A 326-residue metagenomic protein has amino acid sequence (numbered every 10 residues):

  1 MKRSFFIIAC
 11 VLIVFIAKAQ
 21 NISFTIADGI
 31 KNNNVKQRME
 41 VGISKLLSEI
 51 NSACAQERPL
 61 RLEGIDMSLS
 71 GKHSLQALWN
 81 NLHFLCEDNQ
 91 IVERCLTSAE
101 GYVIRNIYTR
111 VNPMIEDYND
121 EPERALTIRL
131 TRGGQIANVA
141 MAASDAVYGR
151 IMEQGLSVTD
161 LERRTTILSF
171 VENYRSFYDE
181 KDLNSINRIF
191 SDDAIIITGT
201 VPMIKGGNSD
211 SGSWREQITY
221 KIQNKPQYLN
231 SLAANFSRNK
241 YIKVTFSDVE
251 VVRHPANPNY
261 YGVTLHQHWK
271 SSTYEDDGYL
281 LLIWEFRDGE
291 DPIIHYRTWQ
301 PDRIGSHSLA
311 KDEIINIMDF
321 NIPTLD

Functional and structural regions predicted by a protein language model:
M1-I22: Bacterial Sec-dependent N-terminal signal peptides
Q20, D28, L69-R129, S209-G278: Surface-exposed, charged secondary-structure patches
Q20-S52, G134-S176, E180, N184 (+1 more regions): Short, low-complexity N-terminal intrinsically disordered segments enriched in polar/charged residues
I22-I91: Short Lys/Arg-enriched alpha/beta "domain-start" segment
S44-S74, R175, R188-R215: Short, solvent-exposed secondary-structure junction/capping segments
R61-E63, S185-I189, Y241-E250: Surface-exposed patches in mature extracellular/periplasmic domains of secreted proteins
N112-R163, P258-G262, K270-D326: Short beta-strand edge/turn micro-motifs at domain boundaries
F177, Y220-Q223, Q227-V252, Y296-D326: N-terminal targeting or signal-anchor segments and their processing/structural boundaries
